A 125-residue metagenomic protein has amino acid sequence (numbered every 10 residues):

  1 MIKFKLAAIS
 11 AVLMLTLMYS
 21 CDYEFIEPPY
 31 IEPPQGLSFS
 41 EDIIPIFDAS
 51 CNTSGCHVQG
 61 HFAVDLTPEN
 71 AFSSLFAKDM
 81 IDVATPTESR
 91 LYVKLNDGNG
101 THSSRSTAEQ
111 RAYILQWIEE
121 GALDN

Functional and structural regions predicted by a protein language model:
M1-C21: Sec-dependent bacterial lipoprotein signal peptides
C21-N125: Aromatic- and Gly/Pro-enriched helix-to-coil junctions and flexible linker segments
